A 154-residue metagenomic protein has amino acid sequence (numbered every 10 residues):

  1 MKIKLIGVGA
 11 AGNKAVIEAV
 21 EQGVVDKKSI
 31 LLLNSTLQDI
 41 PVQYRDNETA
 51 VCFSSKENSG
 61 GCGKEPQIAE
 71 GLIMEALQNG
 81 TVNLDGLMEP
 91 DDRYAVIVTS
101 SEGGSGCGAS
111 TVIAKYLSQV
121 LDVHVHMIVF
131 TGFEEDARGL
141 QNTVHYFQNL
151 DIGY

Functional and structural regions predicted by a protein language model:
M1-Y154: Tubulin/FtsZ superfamily GTPase core signature
